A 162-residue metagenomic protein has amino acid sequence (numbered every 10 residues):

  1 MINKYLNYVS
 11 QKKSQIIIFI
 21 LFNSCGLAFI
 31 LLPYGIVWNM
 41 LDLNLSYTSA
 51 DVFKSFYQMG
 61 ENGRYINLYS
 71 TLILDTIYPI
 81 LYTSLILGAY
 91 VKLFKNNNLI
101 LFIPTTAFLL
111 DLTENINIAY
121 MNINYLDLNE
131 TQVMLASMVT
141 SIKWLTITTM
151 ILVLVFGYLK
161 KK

Functional and structural regions predicted by a protein language model:
I2-Y69, L126: Interfacial loop at the N-terminal end of multi-pass membrane proteins
N7-S10, Y90-L99, K162: Membrane-interface helix-boundary motifs at transmembrane edges
L27-V37, L110-M121: C-terminal TM-helix exit segments that contain a strictly Trp-centered aromatic cap at the helix terminus
G63-L72, V133-S137: Membrane-helix interfacial "entry" motifs
S70-V91: Hydrophobic alpha-helical transmembrane segments
L74-Y78, L101, T140-I147: Alpha-helical transmembrane segments of integral membrane proteins, emphasizing hydrophobic/aromatic residues
I103-L110: Alpha-helical transmembrane segments of multi-pass membrane proteins
L112-K162: Alpha-helical transmembrane segments of multi-pass integral membrane proteins, characterized by long hydrophobic
